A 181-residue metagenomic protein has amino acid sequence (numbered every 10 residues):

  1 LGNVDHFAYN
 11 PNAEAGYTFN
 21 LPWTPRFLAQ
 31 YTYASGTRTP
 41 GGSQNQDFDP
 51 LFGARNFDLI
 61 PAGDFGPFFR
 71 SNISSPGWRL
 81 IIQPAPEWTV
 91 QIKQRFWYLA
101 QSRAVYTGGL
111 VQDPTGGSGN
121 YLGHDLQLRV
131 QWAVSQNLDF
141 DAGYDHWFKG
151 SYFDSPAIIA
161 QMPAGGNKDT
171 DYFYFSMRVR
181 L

Functional and structural regions predicted by a protein language model:
L1, F19, Y31-T37, Q94-A100 (+2 more regions): Transmembrane beta-strands of outer-membrane beta-barrel pores
L1-A34: Long, internal scaffold/assembly segments composed of regular secondary structure
L1-N10, T39-D47, S102-L110, Y152-A160: Outer-membrane beta-barrel translocator domains and adjoining extracellular loop/strand segments of Gram-negative
L1-V4, L59, D64-F69, T115-S118 (+2 more regions): Outer-membrane beta-barrel domain signature
D5-P11, N72-P76, N120-L126, D169-F173: Residues that define the transmembrane beta-barrel architecture of outer-membrane proteins
A13-Y17, A29, W78-I82, L128-W132 (+1 more regions): Residues on the lipid-exposed face of transmembrane beta-strands in outer-membrane beta-barrel proteins
W23-F27, E87-V90, W132, Q136-A142: Repeated loop/turn-to-beta-strand initiation elements of outer-membrane beta-barrel proteins
W88, N167-L181: Outer-membrane beta-barrel "beta-signal"
